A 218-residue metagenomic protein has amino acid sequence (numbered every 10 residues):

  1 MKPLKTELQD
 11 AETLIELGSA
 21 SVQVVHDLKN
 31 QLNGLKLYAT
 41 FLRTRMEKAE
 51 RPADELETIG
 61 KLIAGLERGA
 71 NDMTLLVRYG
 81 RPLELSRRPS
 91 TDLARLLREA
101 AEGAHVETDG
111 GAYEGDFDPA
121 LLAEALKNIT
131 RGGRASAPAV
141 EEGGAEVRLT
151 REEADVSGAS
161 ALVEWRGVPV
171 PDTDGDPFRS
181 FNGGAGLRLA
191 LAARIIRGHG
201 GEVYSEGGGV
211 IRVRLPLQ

Functional and structural regions predicted by a protein language model:
K2-Q9, T13-A20, L28-R68: Histidine phosphotransfer helical core of two-component systems
Y38, D54-G103: Conserved DHp (HisKA) dimerization/phosphotransfer helix of two-component histidine kinases, i.e., the long coiled-coil
G111-D116, A120: A short, conserved loop immediately preceding a beta-strand within the C-terminal catalytic
L122-A123, I129: A residue-level detector for a conserved hydrophobic packing site within the catalytic ATP-binding domain
V156-G186: Glycine-rich/acidic phosphate-handling loop/turn and adjacent ATP-lid/helix of nucleotide-binding kinase/ATPase domains
R188, A192: Short alpha-helical Gxxx[C/S/T] motif in the catalytic ATP-binding
I196-R197: Detector for a conserved hydrophobic position within an alpha-helical segment of the HATPase_c
